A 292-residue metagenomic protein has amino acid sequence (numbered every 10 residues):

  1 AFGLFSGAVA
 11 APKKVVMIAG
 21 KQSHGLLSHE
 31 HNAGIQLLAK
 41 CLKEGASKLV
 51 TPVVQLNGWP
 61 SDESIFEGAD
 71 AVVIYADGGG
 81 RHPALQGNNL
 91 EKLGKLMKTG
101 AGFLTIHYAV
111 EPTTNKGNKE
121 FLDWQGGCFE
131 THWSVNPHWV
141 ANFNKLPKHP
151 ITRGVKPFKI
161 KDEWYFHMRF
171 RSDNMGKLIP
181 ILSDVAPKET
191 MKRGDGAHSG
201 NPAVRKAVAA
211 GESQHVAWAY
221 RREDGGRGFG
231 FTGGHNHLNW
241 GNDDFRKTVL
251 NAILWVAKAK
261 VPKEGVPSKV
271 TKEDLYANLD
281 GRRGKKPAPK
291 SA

Functional and structural regions predicted by a protein language model:
A1-G7: N-terminal export signals
A11-P12, A19, G34-K40, L56 (+2 more regions): Extracellular ligand-binding/catalytic regions of CAZymes and related secreted enzymes and adhesion modules
V16, I65, N144, K148: Ligand-binding pockets and gating/stacking loops
M17-I18, S23-P112: Helical hinge/lid and interdomain linker segments adjacent to catalytic or ligand-binding clefts that mediate domain
Q22-S23, G79, V110-P112, V185-K188 (+2 more regions): Short, solvent-exposed loop/turn segments at secondary-structure junctions
H29-E30, N115-K119, K192-D195: Short aromatic-enriched loop/helix-cap "lid" or pocket-rim segments at secondary-structure transitions that line
G79-P157: A glycine-rich, often tryptophan-bearing local segment used as a flexible ligand/cofactor-contacting loop or short
E130-D224: Catalytic beta-strand/loop cores that center a nucleophilic Ser/Cys/Thr and support acyl-enzyme chemistry
